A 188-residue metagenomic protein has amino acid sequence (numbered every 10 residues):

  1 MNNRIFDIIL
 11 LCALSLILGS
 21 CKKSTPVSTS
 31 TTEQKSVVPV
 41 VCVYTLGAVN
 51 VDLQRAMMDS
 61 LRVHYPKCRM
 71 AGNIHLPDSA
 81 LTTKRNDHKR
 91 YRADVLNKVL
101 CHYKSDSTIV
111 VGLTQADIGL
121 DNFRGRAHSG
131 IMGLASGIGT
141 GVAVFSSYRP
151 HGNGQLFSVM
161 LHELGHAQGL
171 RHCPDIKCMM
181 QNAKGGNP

Functional and structural regions predicted by a protein language model:
M1-I9: Bacterial N-terminal signal peptides that target proteins for export
L10-L14: Hydrophobic helical h-region of N-terminal Sec-dependent signal peptides in bacterial secretory/periplasmic proteins
I17-S20: C-terminal motif of bacterial Sec signal peptides marking the signal peptidase cleavage site
K22-K35: Bacterial Sec signal peptide processing site at the extreme N-terminus
S36-D52: Fold-level signature of zinc-dependent metallopeptidase catalytic domains
V51-V159, A167, R171: Metzincin-family zinc-dependent endopeptidase catalytic domain
E163: Walker B catalytic acidic pair
R171-P188: Post-HEXXH active-site segment of zinc metalloproteases
